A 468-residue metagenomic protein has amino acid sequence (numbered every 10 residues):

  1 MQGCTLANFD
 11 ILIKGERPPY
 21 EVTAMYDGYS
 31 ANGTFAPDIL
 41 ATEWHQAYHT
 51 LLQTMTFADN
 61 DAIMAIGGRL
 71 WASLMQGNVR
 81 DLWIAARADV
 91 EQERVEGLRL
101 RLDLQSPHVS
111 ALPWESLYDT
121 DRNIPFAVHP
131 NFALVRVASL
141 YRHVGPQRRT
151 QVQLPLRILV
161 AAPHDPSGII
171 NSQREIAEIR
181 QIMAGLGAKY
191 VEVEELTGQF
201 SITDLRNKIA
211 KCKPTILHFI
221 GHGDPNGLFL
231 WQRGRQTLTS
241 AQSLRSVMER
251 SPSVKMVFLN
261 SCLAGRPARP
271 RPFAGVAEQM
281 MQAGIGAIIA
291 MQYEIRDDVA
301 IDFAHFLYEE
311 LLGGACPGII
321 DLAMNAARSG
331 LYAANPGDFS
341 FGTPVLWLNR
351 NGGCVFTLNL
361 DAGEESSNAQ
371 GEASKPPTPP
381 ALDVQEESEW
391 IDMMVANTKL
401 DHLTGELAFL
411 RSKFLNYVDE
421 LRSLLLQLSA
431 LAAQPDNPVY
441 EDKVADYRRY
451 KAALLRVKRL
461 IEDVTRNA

Functional and structural regions predicted by a protein language model:
M1-I124, H129, V152: Non-catalytic, solvent-exposed interaction/assembly segments
M55-A58, S167, L311-C316: Short, polar/flexible loop-turn hinges at active-site or ligand-entry regions and domain interfaces
Q105, V144-R235, L259: A domain-level signal for caspase-like cysteine endopeptidase catalytic cores and their zymogen-processing architecture
V109-L117, I169-N171, P267-A268, F356-T357: Short helix/loop capping segments that flank catalytic or ligand/cofactor-binding pockets
V128-R142, N207, K211, T237-P252 (+2 more regions): Caspase-like cysteine protease fold
F132-Y141, I216-F306, L311: Catalytic cores of nucleophile-dependent amide-cleaving enzymes
D302-G314, A326, G330, E420 (+2 more regions): Solvent-exposed, amphipathic alpha-helical segments
L382-A468: Long, low-complexity or tandemly repetitive, helically biased scaffold regions used for multimeric assembly/adhesion
